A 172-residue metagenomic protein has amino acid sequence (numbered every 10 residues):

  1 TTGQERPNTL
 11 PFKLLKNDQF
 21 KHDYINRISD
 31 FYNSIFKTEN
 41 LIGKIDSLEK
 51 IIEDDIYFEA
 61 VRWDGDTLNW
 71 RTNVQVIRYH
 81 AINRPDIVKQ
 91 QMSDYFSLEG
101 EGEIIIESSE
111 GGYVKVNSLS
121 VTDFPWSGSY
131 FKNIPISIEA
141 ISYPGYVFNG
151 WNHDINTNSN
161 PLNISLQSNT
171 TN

Functional and structural regions predicted by a protein language model:
T1-I105: Middle-to-C-terminal accessory/interaction subdomains
G100-S127: Conserved N-terminal submotifs of small, disulfide-stabilized extracellular modules
E103-I105, S137-E139, N163, N172: Beta-strand secondary-structure signal
I106-S108, S142, L166: Hydrophobic residues in beta-strands and at strand termini
E110, S118-S120, N152-I155, L166: Disulfide-rich extracellular repeat modules and their boundaries
G111, S159-P161: Surface-exposed or flexible loop/turn and strand-edge residues in extracellular/cell-surface modules
S129-N133, P161-T171: Solvent-exposed segments in extracellular or luminal domains encompassing
P135-S159: Surface-exposed interfaces of beta-sheet-rich extracellular modules
